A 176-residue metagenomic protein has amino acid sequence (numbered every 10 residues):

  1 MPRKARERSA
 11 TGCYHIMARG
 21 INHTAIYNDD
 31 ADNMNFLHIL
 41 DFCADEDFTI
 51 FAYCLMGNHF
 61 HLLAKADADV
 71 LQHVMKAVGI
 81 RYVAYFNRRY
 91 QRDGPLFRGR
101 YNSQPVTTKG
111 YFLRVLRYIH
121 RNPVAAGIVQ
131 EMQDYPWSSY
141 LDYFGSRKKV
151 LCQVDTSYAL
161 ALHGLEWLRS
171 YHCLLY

Functional and structural regions predicted by a protein language model:
M1-A52, M56, K65-Y176: Short Pro-Cys-Gly-centered "Cys-loop" motif that presents a nucleophilic cysteine in a tight turn
H59: Short acidic-rich active-site patches of cyclic nucleotide enzymes
